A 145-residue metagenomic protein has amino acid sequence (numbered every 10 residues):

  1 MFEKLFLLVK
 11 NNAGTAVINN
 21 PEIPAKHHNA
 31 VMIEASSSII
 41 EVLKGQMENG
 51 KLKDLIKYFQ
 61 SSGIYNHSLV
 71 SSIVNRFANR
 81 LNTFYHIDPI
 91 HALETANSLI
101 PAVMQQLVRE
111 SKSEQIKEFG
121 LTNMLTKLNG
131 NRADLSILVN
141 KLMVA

Functional and structural regions predicted by a protein language model:
M1-A145: A structural "flexibility-hinge" signal
